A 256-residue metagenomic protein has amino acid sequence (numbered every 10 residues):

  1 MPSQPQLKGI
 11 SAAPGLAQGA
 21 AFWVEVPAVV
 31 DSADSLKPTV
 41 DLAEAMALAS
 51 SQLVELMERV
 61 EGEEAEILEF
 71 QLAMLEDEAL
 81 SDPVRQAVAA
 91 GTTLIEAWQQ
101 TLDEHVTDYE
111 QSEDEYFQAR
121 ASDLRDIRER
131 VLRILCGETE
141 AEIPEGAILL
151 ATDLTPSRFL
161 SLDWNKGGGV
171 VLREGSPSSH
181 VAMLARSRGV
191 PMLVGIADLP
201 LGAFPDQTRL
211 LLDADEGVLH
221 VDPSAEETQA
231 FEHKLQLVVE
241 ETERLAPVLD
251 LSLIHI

Functional and structural regions predicted by a protein language model:
M1-I254: Non-catalytic, soluble scaffold/interaction modules
